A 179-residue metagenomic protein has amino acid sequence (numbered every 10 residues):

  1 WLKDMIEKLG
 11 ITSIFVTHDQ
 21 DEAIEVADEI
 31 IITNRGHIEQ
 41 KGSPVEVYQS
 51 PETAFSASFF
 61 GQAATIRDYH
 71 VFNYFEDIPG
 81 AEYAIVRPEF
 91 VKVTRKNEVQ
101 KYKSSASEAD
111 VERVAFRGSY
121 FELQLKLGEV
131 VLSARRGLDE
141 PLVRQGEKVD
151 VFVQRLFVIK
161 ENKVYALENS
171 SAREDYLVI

Functional and structural regions predicted by a protein language model:
W1-E52: ABC ATPase nucleotide-binding domains
I11, T65-H70, E82, S107 (+1 more regions): Structural detector for hydrophobic anchor residues on beta-strands
S43, F55, E108-E112: Residues located in well-ordered beta-strands
Q49-Y74, I85, F152: C-terminal boundary and immediately downstream tail of ABC-type ATPase nucleotide-binding domains
V71-V114, P141-I179: Glycine/charge-rich catalytic "coupling/switch" loops of P-loop NTPases
I85, E122-G128, R135: Short, acidic/hydrophobic/Gly-rich beta-strand patch recurrent on exposed beta strands that often constitutes part
V114-Y120: Short, conserved beta-turn/loop elements at beta-strand boundaries and strand-helix junctions
V131-P141: Beta-strand/loop nucleic-acid-binding surfaces
